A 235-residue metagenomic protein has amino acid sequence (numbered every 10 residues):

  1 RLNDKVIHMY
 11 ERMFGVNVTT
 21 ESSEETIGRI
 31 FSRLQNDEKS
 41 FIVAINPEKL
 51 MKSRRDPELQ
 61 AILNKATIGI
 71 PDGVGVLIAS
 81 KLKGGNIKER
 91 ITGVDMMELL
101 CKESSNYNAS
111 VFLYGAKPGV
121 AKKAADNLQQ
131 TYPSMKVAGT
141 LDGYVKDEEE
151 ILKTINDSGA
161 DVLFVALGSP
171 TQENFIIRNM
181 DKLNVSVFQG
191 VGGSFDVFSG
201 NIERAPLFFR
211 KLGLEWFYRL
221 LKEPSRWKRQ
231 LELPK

Functional and structural regions predicted by a protein language model:
V6-T92: N-terminal nucleotide/polyanion-binding subdomain common to many enzyme families
N46-L50, L167-Q172, S194: Short glycine-rich anion-binding loops that position phosphate/pyrophosphate groups of nucleotides and phosphorylated
P57-K65, E173-G193: A short, gly/pro- and small-residue-rich
T67, A138, D161, S186: Conserved acidic residues
V74, S186-N201: Venus flytrap/periplasmic-binding-protein-like
G75-S80, R204-K235: A transmembrane-helix-recognition feature enriched in membrane-embedded lipid enzymes and envelope glyco-/phospholipid
L77-T154, S158: Conserved beta-alpha
G159-F164, S169, V185: Proline-aspartate-enriched helix->loop->beta-strand connector
